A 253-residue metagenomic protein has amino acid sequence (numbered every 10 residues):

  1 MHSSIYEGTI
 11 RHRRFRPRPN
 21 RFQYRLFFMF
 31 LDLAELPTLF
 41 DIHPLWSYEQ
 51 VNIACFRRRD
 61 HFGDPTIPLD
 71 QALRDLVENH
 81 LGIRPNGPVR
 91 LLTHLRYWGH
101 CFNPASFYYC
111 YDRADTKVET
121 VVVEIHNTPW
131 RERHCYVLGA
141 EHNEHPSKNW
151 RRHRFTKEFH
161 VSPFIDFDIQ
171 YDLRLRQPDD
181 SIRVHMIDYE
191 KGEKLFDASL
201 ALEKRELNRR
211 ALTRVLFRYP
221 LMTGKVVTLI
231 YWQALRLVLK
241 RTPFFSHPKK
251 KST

Functional and structural regions predicted by a protein language model:
M1-T253: Mature, function-bearing regions of proteins
